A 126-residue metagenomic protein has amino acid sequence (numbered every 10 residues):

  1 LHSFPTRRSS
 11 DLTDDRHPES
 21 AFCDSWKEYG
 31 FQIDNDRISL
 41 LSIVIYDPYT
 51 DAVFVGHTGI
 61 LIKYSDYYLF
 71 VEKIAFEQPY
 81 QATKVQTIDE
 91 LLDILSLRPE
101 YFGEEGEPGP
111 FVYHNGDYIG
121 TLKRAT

Functional and structural regions predicted by a protein language model:
H2-S9: Short, small-residue-biased leader/transition segments that mark boundaries at the very start of proteins
L12-D15: Long amphipathic alpha-helical scaffold segments
H17-V53: Catalytic-site beta-strand/loop segments enriched in glycine and acidic/polar residues
Q32-D34, G59, T121-L122: Mature, Sec-exported extracytoplasmic domains of Gram-positive
I43-Y49, K63-S65, A75-F76: Short, flexible beta-strand-to-coil junctions
A52-L69: Catalytic nucleophile-His microenvironment captured as a short glycine-rich beta-strand/loop that brackets
L69-K73, E77, V85-T126: Low-complexity, Gly/Ser/Thr/Pro-rich intrinsically disordered linker/tail segments
